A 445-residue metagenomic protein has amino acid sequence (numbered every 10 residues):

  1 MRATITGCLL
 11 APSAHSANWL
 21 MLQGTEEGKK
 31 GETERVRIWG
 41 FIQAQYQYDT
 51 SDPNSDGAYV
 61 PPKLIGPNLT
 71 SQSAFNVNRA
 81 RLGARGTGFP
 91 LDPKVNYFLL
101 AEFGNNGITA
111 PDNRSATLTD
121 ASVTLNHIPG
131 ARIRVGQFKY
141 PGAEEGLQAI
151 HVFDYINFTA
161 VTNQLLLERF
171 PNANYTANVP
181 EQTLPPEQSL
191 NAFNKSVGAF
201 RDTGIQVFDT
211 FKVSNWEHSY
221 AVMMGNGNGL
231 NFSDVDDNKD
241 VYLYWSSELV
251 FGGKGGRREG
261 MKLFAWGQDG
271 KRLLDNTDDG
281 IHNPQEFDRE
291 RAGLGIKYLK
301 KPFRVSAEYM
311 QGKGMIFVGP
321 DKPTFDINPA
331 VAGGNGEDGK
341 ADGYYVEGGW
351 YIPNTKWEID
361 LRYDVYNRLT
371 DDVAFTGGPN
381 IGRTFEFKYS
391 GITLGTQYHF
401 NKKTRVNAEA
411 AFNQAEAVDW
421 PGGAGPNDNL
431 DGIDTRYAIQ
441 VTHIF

Functional and structural regions predicted by a protein language model:
M1-A17: Cleavable N-terminal export/targeting peptides
C8-L10, Y244, D275: Intrinsically disordered and other compositionally biased segments
P12, G40-I42, L394, Y437: Intrinsic low-complexity/disordered segments
S13, K29-R35, L430-I433: Extreme N-terminus of proteins, especially the signal/transit-peptide cleavage junction and the first residues
L22-N54, L64-L230, V235-Y242, S246-G253 (+4 more regions): Outer membrane beta-barrel
S51-P53, N68-L69, A110, R257-F445: Outer-membrane beta-barrel pore domains
G57-G66, D154-A160, P323-I327, T376-G378: Short glycine/proline- and charge-enriched loop/turn segments that cap or connect secondary-structure elements
